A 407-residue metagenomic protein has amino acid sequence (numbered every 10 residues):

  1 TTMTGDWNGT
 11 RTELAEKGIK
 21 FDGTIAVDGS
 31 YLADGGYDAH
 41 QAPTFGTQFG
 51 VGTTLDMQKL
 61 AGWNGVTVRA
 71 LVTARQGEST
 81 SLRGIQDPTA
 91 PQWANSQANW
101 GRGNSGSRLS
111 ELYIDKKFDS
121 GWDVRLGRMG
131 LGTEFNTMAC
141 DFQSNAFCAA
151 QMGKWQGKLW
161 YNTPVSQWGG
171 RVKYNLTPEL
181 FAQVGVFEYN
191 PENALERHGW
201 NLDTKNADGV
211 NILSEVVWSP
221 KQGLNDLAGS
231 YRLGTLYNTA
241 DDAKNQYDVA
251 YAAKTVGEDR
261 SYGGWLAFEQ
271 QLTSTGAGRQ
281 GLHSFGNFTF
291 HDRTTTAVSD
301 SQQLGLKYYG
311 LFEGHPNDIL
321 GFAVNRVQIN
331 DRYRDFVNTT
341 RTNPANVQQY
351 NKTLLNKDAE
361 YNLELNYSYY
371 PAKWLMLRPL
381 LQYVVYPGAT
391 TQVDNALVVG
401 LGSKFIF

Functional and structural regions predicted by a protein language model:
M3, K17, Y31, P43-F49 (+7 more regions): Residues that define the transmembrane beta-barrel architecture of outer-membrane proteins
T4-F21, L55-V68, S120-G121, E179 (+4 more regions): Short loop/turn motifs that connect adjacent beta-strands in outer-membrane beta-barrel proteins
L14, V27, L55-K59, K116 (+8 more regions): Residue-level signature of outer-membrane beta-barrel architecture
G23-G29, V68-A74, V124-R128, V184-E188 (+5 more regions): Transmembrane beta-barrel strands of outer-membrane/channel proteins
A42, G46-P191, T296-S301, L311-N338: Outer membrane beta-barrel
G121, G153-R293, A297, Y308: Signature for the C-terminal beta-barrel architecture of outer-membrane proteins
N201-L202, E215-W218, G234-Y262, E269 (+4 more regions): Outer membrane beta-barrel transmembrane domains
F322, N395-F407: Outer-membrane beta-barrel "beta-signal"
